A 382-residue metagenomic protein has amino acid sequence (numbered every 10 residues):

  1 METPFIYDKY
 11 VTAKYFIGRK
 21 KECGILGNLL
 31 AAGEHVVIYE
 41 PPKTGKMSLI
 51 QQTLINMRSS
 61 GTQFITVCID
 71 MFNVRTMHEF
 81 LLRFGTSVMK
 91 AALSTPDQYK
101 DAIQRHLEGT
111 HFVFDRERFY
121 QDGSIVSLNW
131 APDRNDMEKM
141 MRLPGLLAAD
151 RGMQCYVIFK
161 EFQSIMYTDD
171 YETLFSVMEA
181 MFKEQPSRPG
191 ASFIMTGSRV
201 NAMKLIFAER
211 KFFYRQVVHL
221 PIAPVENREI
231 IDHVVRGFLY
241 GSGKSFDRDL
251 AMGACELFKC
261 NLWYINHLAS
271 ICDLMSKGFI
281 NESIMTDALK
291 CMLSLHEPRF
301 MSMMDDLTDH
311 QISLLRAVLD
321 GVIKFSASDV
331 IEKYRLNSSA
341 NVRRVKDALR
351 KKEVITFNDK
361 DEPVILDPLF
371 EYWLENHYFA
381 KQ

Functional and structural regions predicted by a protein language model:
M1-P41, R58-S59, L369, Q382: A short, basic N-terminal segment
E2-F5, S294, P298-Q382: C-terminal leucine-rich, beta-strand-based interaction scaffolds used for sensing/assembly
A32, Y39-T44, S48-Y156, I165 (+1 more regions): P-loop NTPase nucleotide-binding core
N56, I271, A348-K351: Alpha-helical DNA-recognition elements
I125-R199, A208: Conserved Walker B catalytic segment
V200-V217: Short regulatory helix/loop adjacent to the ATP-binding pocket of P-loop NTPases
V218-E229: Conserved AAA+ ATPase "SRH/arginine-finger" region at the nucleotide-binding site
E229-P298: Amphipathic alpha-helical "lid/sensor" segments that cap RecA-like P-loop NTPase cores
